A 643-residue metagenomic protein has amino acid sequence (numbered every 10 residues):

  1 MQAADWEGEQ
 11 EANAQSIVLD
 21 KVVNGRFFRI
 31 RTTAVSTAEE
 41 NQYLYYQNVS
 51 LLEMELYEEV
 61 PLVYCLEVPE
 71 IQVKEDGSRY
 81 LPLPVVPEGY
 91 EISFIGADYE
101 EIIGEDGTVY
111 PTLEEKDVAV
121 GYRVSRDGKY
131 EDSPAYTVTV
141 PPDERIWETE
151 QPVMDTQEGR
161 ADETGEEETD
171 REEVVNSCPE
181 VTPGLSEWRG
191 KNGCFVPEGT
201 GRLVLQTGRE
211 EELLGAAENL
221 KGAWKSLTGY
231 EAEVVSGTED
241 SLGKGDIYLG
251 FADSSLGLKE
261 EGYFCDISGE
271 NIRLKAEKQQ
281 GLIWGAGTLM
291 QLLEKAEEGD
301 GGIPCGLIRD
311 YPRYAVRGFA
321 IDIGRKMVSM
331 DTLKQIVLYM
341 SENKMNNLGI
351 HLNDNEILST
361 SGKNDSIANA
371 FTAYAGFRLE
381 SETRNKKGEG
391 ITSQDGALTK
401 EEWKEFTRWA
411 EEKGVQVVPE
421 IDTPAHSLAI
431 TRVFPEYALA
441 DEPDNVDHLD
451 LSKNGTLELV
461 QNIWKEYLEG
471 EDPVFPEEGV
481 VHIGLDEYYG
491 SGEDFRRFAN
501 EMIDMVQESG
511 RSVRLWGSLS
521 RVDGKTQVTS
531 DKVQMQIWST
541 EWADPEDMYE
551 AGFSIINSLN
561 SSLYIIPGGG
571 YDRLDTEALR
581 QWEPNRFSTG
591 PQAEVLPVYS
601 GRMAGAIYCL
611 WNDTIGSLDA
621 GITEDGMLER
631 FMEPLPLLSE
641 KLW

Functional and structural regions predicted by a protein language model:
M1-Q2, E9-P61: Aromatic, loop-rich ligand-recognition surfaces of beta-strand-rich domains
R26, N343-L348, E412-Q416, E477-G479 (+4 more regions): Loop/turn elements at helix/coil->beta-strand transitions in domains of secreted/extracellular proteins
A34-S36, V124-G128, K278: Surface-exposed loop/turn motifs at beta-strand-loop junctions within extracellular Ig-like and Fibronectin type III
V60-E150: Beta-rich interaction/scaffold domains
D143-P312, V513-V522, T529-D531: Acidic, contiguous N-terminal accessory segments
E260, F264-D447, G455, Q461-V480 (+2 more regions): Feature activates predominantly on carbohydrate-active enzymes
A440, N445-K532, W538-P545: Active-site neighborhood of glycoside hydrolase catalytic domains
T526-V533, T540-W643: Flexible, acidic glycine-rich loops studded with aromatic residues
